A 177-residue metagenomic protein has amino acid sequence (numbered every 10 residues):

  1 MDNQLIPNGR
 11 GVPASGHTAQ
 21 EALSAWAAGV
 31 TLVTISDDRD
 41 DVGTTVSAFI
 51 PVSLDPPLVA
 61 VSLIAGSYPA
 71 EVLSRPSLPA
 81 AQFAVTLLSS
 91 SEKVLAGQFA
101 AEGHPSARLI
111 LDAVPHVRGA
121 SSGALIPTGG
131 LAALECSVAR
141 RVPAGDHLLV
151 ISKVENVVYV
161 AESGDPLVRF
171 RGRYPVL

Functional and structural regions predicted by a protein language model:
D2-L177: Basic, polyanion-binding surface patches
